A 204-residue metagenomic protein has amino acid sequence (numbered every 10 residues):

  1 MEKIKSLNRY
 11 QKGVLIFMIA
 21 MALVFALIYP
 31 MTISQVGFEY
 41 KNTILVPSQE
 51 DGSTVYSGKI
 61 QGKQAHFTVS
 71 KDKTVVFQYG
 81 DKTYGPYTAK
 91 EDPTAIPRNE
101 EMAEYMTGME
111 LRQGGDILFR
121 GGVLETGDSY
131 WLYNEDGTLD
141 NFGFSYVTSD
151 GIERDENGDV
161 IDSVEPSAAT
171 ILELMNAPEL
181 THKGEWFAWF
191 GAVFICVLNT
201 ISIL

Functional and structural regions predicted by a protein language model:
M1-V46: Hydrophobic secretory-pathway targeting helix
E2, I203-L204: Cytoplasmic membrane-interface regions of multi-pass membrane proteins
K3-G13, A177-A188: Short, Lys/Arg-rich cytosolic juxtamembrane segment immediately N-terminal
E39-N176: Long, solvent-exposed extracytoplasmic domains/loops
H182-I203: Selective detector of the "anchor" transmembrane alpha-helix that sits immediately C-terminal
